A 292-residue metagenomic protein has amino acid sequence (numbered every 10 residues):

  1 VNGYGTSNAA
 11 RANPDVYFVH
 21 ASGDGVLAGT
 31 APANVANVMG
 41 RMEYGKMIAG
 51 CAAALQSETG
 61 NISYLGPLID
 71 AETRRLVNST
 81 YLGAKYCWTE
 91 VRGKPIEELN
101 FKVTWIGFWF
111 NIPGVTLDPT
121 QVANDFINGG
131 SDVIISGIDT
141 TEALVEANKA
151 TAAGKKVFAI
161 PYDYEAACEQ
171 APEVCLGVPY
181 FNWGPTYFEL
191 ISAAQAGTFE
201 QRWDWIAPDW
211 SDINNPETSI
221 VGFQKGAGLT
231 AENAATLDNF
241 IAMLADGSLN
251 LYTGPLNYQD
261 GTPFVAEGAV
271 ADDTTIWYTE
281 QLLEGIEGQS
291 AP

Functional and structural regions predicted by a protein language model:
V1-P292: A residue-level marker of the well-folded mature domains of exported/periplasmic proteins
